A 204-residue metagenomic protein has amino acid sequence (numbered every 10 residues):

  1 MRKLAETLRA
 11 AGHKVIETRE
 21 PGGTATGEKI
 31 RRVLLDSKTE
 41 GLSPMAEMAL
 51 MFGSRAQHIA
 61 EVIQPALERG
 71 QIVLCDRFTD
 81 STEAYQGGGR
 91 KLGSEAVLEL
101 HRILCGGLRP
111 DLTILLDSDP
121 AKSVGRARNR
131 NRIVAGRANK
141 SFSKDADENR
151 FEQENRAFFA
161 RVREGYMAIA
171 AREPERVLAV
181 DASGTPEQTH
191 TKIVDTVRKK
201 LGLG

Functional and structural regions predicted by a protein language model:
M1-L4, V73: Extended hydrophobic secondary-structure segments
K3-T7, A121-G204: NTP-dependent small-molecule kinase module
A11-C105, K192: ATP-dependent small-molecule kinase phosphotransfer cores that center on conserved nucleotide phosphate-binding segments
G12-K14, G70, P110, P174-V177: A generic structural signal for alpha->beta connector loops
T18, L74, L112-I114, L178-V180: Hydrophobic/aromatic beta-strand patches that form the interior of the parallel beta-sheet core in alpha/beta enzyme
E20, G53, S118, Q153 (+1 more regions): Active-site donor-binding loop signature of nucleotide-sugar glycosyltransferases
A25-K29, S118, K122, R161: Generic alpha-helical secondary structure signal
C75-R77, G106-N129: Conserved phosphate-donor/acceptor-positioning beta-strand/loop module used by diverse small-molecule
